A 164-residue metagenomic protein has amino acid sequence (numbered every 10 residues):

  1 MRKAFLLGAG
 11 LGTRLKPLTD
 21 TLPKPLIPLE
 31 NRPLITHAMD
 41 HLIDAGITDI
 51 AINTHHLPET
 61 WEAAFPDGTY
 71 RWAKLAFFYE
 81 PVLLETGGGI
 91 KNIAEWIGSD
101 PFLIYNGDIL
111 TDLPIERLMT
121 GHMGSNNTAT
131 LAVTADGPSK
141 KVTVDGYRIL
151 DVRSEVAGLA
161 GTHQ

Functional and structural regions predicted by a protein language model:
M1-T19, L26: N-proximal low-complexity "stem/linker" segments adjacent to membrane-targeting elements
R2-L6, P28-N106, I115-R117: Conserved N-terminal catalytic core of the sugar/cofactor nucleotidyltransferase
A9, H55, T134: Histidine-centered beta-alpha loop that forms part of the nucleotide-sugar donor binding/catalytic region in diverse
L11, G107-I109: Active-site metal-binding loops of divalent metal-dependent hydrolases
T13, K24, E59, K140: Glycine-centered loop/turn positions within well-structured domains that cap or flank conserved ligand/cofactor-binding
D20-P23, N31-R32, H55, G146: ATP/adenylate-binding site constellation spanning eukaryotic-like Ser/Thr protein kinases, ABC-transporter
A63, D112-Q164: Conserved core of the sugar-phosphate nucleotidyltransferase
